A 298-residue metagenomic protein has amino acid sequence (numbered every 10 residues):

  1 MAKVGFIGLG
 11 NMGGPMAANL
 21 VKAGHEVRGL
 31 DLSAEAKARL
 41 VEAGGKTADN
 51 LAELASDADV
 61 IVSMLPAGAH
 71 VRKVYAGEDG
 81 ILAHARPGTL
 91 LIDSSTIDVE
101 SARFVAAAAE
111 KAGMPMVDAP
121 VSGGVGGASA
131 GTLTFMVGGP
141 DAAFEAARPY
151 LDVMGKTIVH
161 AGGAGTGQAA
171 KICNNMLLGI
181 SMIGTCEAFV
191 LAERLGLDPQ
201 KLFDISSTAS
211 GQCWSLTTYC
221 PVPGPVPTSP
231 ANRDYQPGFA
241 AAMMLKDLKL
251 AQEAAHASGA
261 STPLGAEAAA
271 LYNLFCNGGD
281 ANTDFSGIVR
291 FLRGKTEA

Functional and structural regions predicted by a protein language model:
M1-M64, T89, S94, V125 (+1 more regions): NAD(P)+-binding Rossmann beta1-loop-alpha1 motif at the extreme N-terminus of oxidoreductases
V4, L9, I97-N175: Rossmann-fold dinucleotide-binding core
M12, M16, M64, S94 (+5 more regions): Methionine-biased hydrophobic packing positions in alpha-helices, especially within tandem helical repeat solenoids
V27, T47, P115-V117, I158 (+2 more regions): Hydrophobic beta-strand scaffold residues
L51-S63, A67-P115: Rossmann-fold NAD(P) dinucleotide-binding segment
A146, G167-E267, L271-K295: Helical "substrate-binding/catalytic lid" subdomain of Rossmann-like NAD(P)-dependent dehydrogenases/reductases
